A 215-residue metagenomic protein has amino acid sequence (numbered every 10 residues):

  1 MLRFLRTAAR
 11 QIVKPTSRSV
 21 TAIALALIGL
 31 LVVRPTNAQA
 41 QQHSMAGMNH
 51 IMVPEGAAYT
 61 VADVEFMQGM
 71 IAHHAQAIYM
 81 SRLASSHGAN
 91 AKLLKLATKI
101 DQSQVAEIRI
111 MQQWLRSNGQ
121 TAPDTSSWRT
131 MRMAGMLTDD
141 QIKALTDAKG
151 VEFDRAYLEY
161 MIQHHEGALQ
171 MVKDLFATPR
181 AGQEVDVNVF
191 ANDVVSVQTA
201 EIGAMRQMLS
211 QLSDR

Functional and structural regions predicted by a protein language model:
L2-L5, R34, Q39: N-terminal export/targeting leaders of redox proteins
F4-I23: Bacterial N-terminal signal peptides that target proteins for export
A22-V32: Bacterial N-terminal signal peptides
T36, A40-R215: All-alpha RGS (Regulator of G-protein Signaling) helical domain and cognate RGS-like helical scaffolds
